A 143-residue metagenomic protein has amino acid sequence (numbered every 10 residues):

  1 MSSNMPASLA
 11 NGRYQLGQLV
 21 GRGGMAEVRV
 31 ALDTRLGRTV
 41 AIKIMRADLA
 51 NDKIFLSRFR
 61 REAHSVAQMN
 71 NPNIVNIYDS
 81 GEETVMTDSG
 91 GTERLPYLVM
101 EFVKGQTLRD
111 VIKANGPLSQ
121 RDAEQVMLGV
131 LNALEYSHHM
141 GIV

Functional and structural regions predicted by a protein language model:
L16-G23, V28: Protein kinase glycine-rich loop
G21, R61, M69-N73: Flexible N-lobe loop architecture of eukaryotic-like protein kinase catalytic domains
V30-T39: Conserved N-lobe loop of protein kinases adjacent to the ATP-binding glycine-rich P-loop
R46-Q68: AlphaC helix of the eukaryotic protein kinase fold
S80-G81: Activation-segment/catalytic-loop signature of the eukaryotic protein kinase fold
M86-T107, V111: Conserved short submotifs of the Hanks-type protein kinase catalytic core that shape the nucleotide-binding pocket
V126-M127: Activation segment signature within eukaryotic-like protein kinase domains
V130-I142: Protein kinase catalytic-loop region centered on the HRD/HxD motif
